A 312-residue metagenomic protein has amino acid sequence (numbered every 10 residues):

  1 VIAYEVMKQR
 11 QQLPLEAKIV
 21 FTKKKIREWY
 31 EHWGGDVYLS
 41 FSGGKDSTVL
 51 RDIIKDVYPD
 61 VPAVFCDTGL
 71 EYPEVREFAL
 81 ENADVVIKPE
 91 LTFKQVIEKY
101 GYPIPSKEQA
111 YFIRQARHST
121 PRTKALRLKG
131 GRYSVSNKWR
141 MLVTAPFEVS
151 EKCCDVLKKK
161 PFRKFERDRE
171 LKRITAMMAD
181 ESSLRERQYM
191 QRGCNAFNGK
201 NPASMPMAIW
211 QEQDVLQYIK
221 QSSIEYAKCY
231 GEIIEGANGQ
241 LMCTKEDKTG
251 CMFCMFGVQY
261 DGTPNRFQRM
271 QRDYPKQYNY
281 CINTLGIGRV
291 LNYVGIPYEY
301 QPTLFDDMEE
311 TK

Functional and structural regions predicted by a protein language model:
I2-D214: ATP-dependent adenylation/nucleotidyltransferase module used to activate substrates
I2-K8, E212-K312: ATP/NTP-dependent adenylation/nucleotidyl-transfer catalytic domains that generate, transfer, or process NMP-activated
